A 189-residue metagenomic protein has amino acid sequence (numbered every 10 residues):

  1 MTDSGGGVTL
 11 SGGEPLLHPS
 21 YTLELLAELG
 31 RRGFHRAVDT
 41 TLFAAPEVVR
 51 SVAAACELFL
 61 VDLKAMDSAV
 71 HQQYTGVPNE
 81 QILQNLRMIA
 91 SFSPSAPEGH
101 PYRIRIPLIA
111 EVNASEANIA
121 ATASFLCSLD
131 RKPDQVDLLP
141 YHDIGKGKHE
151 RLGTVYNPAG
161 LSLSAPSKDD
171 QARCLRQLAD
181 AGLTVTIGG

Functional and structural regions predicted by a protein language model:
M1-E150: Conserved AdoMet/S-adenosylmethionine-binding subsite of the radical SAM
F34, T154, L183-T184: Short aromatic/hydrophobic-glycine micro-motifs
A114, N118, S162-P166, D170: Short amphipathic alpha-helical interaction segments
R151-G160: Short glycine/proline- and charge-enriched loop/turn segments that cap or connect secondary-structure elements
A165-G189: A cross-taxonomic marker for long C-terminal extensions/tails that follow the last structured domain
